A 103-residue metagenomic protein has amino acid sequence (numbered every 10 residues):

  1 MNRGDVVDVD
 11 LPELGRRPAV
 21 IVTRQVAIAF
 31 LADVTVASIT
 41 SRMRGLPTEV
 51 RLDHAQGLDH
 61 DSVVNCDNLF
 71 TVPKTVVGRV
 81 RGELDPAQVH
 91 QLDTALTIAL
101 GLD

Functional and structural regions predicted by a protein language model:
M1-D103: Conserved functional hotspots at enzyme active or ligand-binding sites that engage polyanionic ligands
